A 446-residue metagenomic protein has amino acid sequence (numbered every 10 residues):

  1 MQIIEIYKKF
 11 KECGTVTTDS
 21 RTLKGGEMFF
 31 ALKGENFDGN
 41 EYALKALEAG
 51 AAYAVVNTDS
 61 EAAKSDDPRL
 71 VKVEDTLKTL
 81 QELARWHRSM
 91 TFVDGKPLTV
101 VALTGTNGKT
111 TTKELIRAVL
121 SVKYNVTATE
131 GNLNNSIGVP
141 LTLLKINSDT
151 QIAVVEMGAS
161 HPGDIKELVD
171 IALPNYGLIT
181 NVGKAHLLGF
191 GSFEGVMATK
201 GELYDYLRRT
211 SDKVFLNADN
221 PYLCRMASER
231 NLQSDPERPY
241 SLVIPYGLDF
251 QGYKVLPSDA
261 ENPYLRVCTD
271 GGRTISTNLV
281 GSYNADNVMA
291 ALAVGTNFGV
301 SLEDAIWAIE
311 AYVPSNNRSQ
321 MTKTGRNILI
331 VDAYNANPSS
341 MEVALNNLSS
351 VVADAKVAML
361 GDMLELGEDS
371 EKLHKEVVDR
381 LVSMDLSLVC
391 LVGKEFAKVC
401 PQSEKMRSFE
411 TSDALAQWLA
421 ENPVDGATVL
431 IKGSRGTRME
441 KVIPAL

Functional and structural regions predicted by a protein language model:
M1-A102, T111-V122, L144, P401 (+3 more regions): Short, basic phosphate-binding NTP loop
I3, S60-D66, L178-I328, A353-D354 (+3 more regions): Acidic, Mg2+-coordinating active-site environments of NTP-dependent enzymes
E27, A46, L83, L103 (+12 more regions): Residue-level signal for inorganic ion chemistry
G34-F37, S315-N317, A333-K405: Active-site beta-alpha connecting loops in nucleotide-dependent enzymes
A43, L47-E48, V169-D170, S349 (+1 more regions): Non-catalytic positions within long, well-ordered alpha-helices that form the structural scaffold/packing of enzyme
N57, L98-T104, L178-K184, N217 (+4 more regions): Short beta-strands and strand-loop turn motifs
K78-A218, Y222-P239, G295, Q417 (+2 more regions): Phosphate-binding loop of NTP-binding sites
